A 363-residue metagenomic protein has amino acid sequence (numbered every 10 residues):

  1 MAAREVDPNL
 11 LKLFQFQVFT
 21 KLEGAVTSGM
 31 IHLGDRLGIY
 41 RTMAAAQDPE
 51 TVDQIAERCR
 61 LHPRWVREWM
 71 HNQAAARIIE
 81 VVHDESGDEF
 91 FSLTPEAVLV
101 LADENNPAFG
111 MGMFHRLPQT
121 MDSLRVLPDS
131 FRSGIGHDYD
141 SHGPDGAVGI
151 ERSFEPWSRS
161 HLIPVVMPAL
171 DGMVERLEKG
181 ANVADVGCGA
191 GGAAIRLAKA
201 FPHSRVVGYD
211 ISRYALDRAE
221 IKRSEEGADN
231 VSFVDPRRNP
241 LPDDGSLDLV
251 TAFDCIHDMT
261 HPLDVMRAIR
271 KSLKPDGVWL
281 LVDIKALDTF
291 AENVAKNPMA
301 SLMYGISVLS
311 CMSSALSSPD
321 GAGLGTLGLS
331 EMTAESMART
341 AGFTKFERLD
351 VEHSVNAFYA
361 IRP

Functional and structural regions predicted by a protein language model:
N9, Q15-L37, R41-T42, R67 (+1 more regions): Conserved Class I S-adenosyl-L-methionine-dependent methyltransferase catalytic core
T42-D48, H62: Short helix-capping/hinge SLiMs at alpha-helix to coil transitions
D48-E57: Short acidic, hydrophobic short linear motifs in intrinsically disordered regions
Q119-D264: Conserved adenosyl
N182, G277-V278: Short glycine-centered segments of the SAM/dcSAM-binding site in methyltransferase folds
L263-P275: A short glycine-rich, Lys/Arg-flanked "PGG" loop and its adjoining helix->strand segment in the class I
V282-T340: C-terminal alpha-helical "lid/dimerization" subdomain adjacent to the S-adenosyl-L-methionine
A341-P363: Core SAM-dependent methyltransferase catalytic element
